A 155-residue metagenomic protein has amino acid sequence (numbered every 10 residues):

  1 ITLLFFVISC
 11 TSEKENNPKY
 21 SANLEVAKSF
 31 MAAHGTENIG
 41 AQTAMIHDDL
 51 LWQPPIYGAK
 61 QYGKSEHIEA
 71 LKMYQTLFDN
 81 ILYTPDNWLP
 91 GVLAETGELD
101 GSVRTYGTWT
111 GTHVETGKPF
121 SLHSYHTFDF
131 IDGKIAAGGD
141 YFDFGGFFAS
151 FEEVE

Functional and structural regions predicted by a protein language model:
I1-V7: Bacterial N-terminal signal peptides
C10-T36, G40, A44: Short, low-complexity N-terminal intrinsically disordered segments enriched in polar/charged residues
A27-F30, A41-T43, L50, H67 (+3 more regions): Hydrophobic pocket/interface hotspot
I39-E95, L99-G101: A solvent-exposed, acidic/Ser-Thr-rich amphipathic alpha-helical stretch
I46, P54, V103, G107-G111 (+2 more regions): Short beta-strand segments enriched in hydrophobic/aromatic residues within well-folded beta-rich domains
Y106-K134: Exposed beta-sheet edge and beta->alpha loop/turn motif
A136-E155: Low-complexity, intrinsically disordered terminal/linker segments enriched in charged and Gly/Pro repeats
